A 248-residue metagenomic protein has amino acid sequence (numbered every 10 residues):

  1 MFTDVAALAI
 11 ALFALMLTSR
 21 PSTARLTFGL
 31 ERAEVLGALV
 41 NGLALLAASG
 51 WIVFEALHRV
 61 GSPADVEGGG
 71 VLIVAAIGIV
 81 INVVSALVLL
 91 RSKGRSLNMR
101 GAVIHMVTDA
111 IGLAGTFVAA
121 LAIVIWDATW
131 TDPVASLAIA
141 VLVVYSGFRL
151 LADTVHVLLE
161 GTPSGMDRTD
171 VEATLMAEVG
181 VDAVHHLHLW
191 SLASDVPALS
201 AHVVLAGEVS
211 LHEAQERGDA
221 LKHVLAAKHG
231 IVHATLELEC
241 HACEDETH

Functional and structural regions predicted by a protein language model:
T3-H248: Alpha-helical transmembrane segments and adjacent TM-loop junctions that form the membrane-embedded core of multi-pass
